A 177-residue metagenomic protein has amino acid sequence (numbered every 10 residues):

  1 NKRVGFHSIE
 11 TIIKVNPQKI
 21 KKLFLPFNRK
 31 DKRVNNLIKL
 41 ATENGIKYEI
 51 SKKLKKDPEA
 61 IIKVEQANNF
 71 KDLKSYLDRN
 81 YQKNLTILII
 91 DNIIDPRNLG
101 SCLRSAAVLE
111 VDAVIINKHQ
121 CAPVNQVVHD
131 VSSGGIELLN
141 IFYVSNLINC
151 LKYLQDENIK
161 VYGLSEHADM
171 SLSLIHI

Functional and structural regions predicted by a protein language model:
N1-D78: N-terminal positively charged helical leader segments and presequences
I13-K14, H129, S173: A short local structural element in Rossmann-fold oxidoreductases
I46, D78-M170: RNA substrate-binding interface of SAM-dependent RNA methyltransferases
N69-K71, D169-L172: A short, acidic/glycine-rich surface segment
I175-I177: Conserved small/polar residues in nucleotide/adenosyl-binding loops
